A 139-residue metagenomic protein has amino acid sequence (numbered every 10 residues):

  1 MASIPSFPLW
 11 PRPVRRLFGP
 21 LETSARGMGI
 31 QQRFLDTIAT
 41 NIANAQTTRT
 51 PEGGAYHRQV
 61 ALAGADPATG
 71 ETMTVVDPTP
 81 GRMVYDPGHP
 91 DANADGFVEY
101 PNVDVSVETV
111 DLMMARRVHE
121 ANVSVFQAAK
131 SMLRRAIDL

Functional and structural regions predicted by a protein language model:
M1-L139: Amphipathic alpha-helical polymerization modules
